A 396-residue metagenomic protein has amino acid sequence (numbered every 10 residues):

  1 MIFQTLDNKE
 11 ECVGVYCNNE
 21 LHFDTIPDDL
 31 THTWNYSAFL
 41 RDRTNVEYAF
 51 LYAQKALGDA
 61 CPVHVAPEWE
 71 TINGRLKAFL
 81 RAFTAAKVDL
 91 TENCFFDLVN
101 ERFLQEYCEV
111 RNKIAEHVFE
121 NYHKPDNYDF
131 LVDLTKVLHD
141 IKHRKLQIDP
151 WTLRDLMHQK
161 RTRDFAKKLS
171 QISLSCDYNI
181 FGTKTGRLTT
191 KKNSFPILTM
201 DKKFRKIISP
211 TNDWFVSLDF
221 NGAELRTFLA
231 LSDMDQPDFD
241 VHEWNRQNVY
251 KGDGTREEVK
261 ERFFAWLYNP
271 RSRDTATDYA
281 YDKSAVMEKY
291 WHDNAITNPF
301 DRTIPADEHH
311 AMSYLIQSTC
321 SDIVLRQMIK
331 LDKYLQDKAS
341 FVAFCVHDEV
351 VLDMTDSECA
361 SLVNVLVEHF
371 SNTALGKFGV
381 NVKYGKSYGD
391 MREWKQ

Functional and structural regions predicted by a protein language model:
I2-P125, K192-A311: Helical catalytic core of nucleic-acid polymerases
Y122-Q171, Y250: Duplex nucleic acid-engaging cores and interfaces of nucleic-acid transaction enzymes
K160-K191: Extended, Lys/Arg-enriched charged tracts that mediate electrostatic binding to polyanionic substrates
S217-F220, F263, F341-T355: Catalytic palm active-site di-aspartate
R226-L229, M354-T355, V363: A short acidic (Asp/Glu
D307-I323, Q327: Short glycine-/aliphatic-rich beta-strand segments at the starts of folded cytosolic domains
I323-V346: Active-site palm subdomain of RNA-directed nucleic acid polymerases
S357-Q396: Polymerase palm active-site segment centered on the conserved acidic dipeptide of motif C
